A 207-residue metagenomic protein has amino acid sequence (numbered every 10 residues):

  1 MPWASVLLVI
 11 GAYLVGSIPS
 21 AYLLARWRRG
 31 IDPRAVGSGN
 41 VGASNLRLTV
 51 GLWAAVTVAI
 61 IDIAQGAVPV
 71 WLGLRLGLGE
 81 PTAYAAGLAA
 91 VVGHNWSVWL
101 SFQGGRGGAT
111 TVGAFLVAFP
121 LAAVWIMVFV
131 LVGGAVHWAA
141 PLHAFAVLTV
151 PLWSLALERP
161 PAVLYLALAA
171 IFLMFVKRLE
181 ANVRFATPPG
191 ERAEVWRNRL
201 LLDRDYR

Functional and structural regions predicted by a protein language model:
P2-A4, L8, S17, F115-A118 (+1 more regions): Multi-pass membrane proteins that catalyze or facilitate reactions on polyprenyl-/lipid-phosphate substrates and their
A4, W53-W99: Nucleotide and nucleotide-moiety/phosphate-recognizing core
V6-I10, A55-A59, A83-L88, V112 (+3 more regions): Hydrophobic alpha-helical transmembrane segments
G11-A25: N-terminal signal-anchor/start-transfer transmembrane helix
A21-L24, G93-Q103, F129-V136, V176-N182: C-terminal ends of transmembrane helices
L23-W53, V183-R207: Cytosolic, membrane-interface loops and tails of multi-pass inner-membrane proteins
I31-N40, W99-V112, W138-T149: Short, non-helical or kinked segments that cap or interrupt transmembrane helices
R47-V50, G73-L76, G93, G108-H137 (+1 more regions): Interfacial segments of multi-pass membrane proteins
